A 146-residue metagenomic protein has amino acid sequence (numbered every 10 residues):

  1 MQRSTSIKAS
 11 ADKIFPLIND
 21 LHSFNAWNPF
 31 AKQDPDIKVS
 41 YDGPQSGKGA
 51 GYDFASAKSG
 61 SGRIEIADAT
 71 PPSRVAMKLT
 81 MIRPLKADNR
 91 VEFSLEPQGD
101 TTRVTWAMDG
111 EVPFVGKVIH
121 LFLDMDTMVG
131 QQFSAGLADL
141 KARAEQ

Functional and structural regions predicted by a protein language model:
M1-S40: Hydrophobic ligand-binding cavity/cleft-lining segments
Q2, S59-I64, K86-V91: Short, surface-exposed coil-to-beta transition loops
S10, K58-S59, P71-P72, Q98-T101: Short strand-connecting beta-turns/loops that link adjacent beta-strands
K13-F24, Y52, I66, V75-M77 (+3 more regions): Hydrophobic pocket/interface hotspot
N25-F30, G60-R63, A69-A76, Q131-K141: Eukaryotic helix-grip
S40-S46: Short, solvent-exposed loop/beta-turn-alpha elements that line the ligand-binding surface or hinge of extracytoplasmic
G49-A57, A76-I82: Short beta-strand segments that buttress and anchor functional surface loops
D68, K78-S134, L140-A142: Beta-strand/loop substructures that line and gate deep hydrophobic ligand-binding cavities in soluble
